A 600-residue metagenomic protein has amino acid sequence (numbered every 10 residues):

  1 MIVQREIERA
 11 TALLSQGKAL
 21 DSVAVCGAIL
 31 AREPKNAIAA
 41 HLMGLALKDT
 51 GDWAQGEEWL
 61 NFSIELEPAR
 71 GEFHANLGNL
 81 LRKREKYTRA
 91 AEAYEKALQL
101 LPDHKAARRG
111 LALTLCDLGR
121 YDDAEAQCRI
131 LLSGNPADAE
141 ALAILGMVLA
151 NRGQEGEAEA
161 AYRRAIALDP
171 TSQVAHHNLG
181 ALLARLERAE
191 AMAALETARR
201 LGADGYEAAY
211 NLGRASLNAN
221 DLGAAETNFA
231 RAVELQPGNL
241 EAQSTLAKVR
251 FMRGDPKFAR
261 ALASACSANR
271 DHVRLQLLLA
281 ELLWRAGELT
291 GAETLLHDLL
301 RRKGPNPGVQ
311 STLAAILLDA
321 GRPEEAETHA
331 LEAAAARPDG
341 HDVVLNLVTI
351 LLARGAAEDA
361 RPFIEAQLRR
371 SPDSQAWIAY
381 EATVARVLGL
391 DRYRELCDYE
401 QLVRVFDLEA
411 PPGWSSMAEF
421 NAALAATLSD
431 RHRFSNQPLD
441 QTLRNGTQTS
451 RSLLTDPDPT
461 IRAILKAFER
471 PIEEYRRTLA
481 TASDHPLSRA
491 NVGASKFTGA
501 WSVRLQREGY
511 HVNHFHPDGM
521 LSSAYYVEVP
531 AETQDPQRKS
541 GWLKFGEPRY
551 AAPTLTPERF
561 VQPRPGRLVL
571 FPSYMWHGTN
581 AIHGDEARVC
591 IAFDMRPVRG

Functional and structural regions predicted by a protein language model:
V3, A37-I38, G71-E72, K105-A106 (+8 more regions): Helix-start (N-cap) detector for alpha-helical repeat units in TPR-like alpha-solenoids, especially tetratricopeptide
S15, D49, K83, D117 (+8 more regions): Register position in tetratricopeptide repeats
P34, P68, P102, P136 (+7 more regions): Short coil turns that delineate tetratricopeptide repeat
E395-A490, Y510: Non-heme Fe(II)/2-oxoglutarate
T455-E469, E473-L570, M575-G600: Catalytic core of non-heme Fe(II) oxygenases with the double-stranded beta-helix
